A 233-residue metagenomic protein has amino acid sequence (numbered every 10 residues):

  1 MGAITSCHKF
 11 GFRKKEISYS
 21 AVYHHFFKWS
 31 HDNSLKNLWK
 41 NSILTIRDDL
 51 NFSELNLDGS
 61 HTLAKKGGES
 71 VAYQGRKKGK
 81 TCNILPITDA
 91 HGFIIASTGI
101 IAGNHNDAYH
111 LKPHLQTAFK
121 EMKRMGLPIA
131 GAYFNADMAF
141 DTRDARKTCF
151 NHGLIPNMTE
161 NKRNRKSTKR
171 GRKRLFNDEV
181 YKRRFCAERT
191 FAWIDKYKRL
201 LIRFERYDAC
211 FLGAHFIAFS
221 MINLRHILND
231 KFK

Functional and structural regions predicted by a protein language model:
M1-K233: Short alpha-helical elements
